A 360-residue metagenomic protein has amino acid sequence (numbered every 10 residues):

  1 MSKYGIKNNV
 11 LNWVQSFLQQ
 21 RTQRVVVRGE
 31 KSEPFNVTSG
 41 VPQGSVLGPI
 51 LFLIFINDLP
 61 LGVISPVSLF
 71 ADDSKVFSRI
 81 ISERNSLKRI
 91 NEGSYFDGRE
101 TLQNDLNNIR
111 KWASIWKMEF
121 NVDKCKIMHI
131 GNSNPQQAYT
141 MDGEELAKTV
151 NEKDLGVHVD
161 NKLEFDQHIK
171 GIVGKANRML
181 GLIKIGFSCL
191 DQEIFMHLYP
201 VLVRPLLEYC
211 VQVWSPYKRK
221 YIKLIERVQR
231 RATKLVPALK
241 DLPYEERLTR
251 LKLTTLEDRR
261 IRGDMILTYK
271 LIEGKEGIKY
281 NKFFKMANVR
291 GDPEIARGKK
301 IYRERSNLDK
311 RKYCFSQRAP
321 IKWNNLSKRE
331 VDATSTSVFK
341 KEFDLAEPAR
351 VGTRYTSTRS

Functional and structural regions predicted by a protein language model:
M1, V14, V25, G44 (+13 more regions): Mobile genetic element proteins and their domesticated derivatives, centered on retroelements and DNA transposons
M1-P42, S78: Conserved pre-catalytic core of RNA-dependent polymerases
M1-Y4, K75-S114, P216: Catalytic palm subdomain of template-directed nucleic-acid polymerases, centered on the conserved carboxylate motif
G29, N104, M118-K153: Short, conserved micro-motifs composed of acidic
P49-L87: Active-site palm subdomain of RNA-directed nucleic acid polymerases
A147-Q212: Basic, alpha-helical interaction scaffolds
L202-Y217, I266, K270-E276: Extended, well-ordered alpha-helical segments in internal regulatory regions
K220-S360: Short linear motifs embedded in intrinsically disordered, charge-biased segments
